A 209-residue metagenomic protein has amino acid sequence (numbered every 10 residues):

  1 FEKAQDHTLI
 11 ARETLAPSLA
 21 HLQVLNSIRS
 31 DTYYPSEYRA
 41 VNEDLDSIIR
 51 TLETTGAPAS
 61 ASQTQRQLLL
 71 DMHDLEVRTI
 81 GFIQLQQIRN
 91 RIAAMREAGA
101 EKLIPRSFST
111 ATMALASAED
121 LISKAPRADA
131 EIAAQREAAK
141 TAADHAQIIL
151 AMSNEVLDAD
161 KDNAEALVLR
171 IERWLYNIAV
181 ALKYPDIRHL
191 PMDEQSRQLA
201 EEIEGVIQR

Functional and structural regions predicted by a protein language model:
F1-R209: Long, charged/polar, soluble alpha-helical segments
